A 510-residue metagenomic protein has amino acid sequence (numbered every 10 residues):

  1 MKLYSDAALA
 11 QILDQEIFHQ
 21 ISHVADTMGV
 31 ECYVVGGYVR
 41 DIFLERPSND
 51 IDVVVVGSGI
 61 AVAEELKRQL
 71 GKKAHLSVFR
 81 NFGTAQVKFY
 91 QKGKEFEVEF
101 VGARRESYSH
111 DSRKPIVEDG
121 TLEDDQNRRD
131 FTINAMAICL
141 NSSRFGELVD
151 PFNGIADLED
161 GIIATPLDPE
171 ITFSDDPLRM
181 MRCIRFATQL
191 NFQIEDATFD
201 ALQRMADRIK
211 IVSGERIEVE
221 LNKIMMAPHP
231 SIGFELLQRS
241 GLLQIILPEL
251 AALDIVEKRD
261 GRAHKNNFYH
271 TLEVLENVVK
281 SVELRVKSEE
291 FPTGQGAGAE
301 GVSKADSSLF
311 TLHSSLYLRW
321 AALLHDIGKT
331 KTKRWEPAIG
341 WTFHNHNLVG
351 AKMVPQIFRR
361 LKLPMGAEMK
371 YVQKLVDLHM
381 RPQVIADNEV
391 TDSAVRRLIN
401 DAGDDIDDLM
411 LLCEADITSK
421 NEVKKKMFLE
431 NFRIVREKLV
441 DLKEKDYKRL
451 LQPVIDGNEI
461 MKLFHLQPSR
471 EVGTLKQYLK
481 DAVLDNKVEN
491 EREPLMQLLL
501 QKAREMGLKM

Functional and structural regions predicted by a protein language model:
M1-M510: Catalytic cores of the polymerase beta-like nucleotidyltransferase superfamily and closely associated nucleotide
